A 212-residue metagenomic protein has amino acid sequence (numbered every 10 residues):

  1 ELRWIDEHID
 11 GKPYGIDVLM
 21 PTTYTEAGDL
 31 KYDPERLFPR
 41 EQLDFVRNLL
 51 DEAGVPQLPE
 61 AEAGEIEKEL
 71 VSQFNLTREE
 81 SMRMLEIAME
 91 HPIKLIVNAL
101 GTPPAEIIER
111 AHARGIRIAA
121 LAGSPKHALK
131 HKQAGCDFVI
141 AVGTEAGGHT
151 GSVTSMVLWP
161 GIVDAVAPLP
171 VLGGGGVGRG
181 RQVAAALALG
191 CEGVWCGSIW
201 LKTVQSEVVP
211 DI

Functional and structural regions predicted by a protein language model:
E1-V166: Active-site entrance/lid segments in N-terminal catalytic domains of soluble metabolic enzymes
T22, T144-E145, G176-V177, I199-W200: Acidic, glycine-rich active-site loops and adjacent beta-strand->loop/helix elements that engage anionic groups
Y32-R47, S152-L172, G178-I212: Conserved active-site-proximal phosphate/metal-binding subdomains
L76-T77, G174-G176: Mixed-charge, polar/low-complexity N-terminal
T102, V177-G178: Residue-level detector of alpha-helix initiation sites
